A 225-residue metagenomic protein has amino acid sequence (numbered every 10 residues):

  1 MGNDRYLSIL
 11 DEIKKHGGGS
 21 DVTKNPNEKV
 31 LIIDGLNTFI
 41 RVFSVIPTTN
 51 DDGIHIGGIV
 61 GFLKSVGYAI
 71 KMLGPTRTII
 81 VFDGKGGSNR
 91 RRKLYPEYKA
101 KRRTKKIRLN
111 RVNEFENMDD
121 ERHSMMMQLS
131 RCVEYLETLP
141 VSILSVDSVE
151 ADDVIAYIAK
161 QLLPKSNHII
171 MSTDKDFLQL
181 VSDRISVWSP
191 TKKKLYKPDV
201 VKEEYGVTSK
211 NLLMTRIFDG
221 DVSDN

Functional and structural regions predicted by a protein language model:
G2-K14, T23-M171, F177-L195: Noncatalytic, basic helical substrate-engagement surface that gates or grips nucleic-acid strands
K160-K165, E204-N225: Extended, structured, electrostatic nucleic-acid-contact surfaces
K175-D176, K202: Short, basic, helix/turn surface patches
L195-Y205: Short, charged, surface-exposed secondary-structure boundary motifs
